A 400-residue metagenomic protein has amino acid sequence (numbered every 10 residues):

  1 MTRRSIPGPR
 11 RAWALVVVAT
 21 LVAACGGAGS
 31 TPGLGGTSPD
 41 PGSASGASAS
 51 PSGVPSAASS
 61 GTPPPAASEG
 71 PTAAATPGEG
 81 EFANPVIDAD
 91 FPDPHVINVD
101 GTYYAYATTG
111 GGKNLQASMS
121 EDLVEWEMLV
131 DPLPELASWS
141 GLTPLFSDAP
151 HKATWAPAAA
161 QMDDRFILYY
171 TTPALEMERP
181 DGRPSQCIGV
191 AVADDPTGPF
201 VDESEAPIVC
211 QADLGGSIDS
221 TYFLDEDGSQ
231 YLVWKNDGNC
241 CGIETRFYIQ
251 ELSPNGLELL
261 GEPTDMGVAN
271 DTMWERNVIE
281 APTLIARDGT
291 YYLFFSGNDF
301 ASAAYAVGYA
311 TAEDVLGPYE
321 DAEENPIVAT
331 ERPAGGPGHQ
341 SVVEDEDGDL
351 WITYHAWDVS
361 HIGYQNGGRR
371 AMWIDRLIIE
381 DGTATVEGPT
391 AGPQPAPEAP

Functional and structural regions predicted by a protein language model:
T2, S56-A58, I87: Residue-level detector of alpha-helical transmembrane segments in integral membrane proteins
T2-A14: Bacterial N-terminal signal peptides that target proteins for export
L21-A24: C-terminal motif of bacterial Sec signal peptides marking the signal peptidase cleavage site
G26-G27, P32-L34, P63-P400: Carbohydrate-active catalytic/glycan-binding domains of CAZyme proteins, especially the secreted or lumenal ectodomains
G36-T76: Ser/Thr/Gly/Pro-rich low-complexity, disordered linker/stalk segments of secreted and cell-surface proteins
